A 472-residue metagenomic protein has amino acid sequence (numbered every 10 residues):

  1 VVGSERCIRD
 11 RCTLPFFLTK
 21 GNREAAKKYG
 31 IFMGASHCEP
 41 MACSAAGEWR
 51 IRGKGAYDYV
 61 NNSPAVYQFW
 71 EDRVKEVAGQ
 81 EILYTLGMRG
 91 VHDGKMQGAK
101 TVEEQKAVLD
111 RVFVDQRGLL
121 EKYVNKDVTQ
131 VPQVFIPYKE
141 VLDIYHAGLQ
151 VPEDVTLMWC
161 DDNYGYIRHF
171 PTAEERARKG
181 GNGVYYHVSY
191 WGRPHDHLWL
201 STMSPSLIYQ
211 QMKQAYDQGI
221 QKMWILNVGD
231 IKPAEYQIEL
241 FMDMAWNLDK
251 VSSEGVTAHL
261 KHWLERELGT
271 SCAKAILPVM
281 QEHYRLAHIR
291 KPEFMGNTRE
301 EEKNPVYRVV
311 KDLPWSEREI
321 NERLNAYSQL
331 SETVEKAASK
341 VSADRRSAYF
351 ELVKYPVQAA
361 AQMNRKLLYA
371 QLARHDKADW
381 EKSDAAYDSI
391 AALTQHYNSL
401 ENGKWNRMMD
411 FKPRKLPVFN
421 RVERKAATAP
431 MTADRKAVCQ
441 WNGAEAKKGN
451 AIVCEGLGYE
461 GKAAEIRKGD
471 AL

Functional and structural regions predicted by a protein language model:
V1-I8, E381, A385-G449: Short, small-residue-biased leader/transition segments that mark boundaries at the very start of proteins
S4, R9-S63, V134-Y138, G148-G165 (+3 more regions): Feature activates predominantly on carbohydrate-active enzymes
R9-P15, E48-Y67, R89-D110, G192-S206 (+3 more regions): The substrate-binding groove and active-site-proximal loops of carbohydrate-active enzymes, especially glycoside
F16, W159-G165, P171-R345: Structured mid-domain segments that build the active-site/substrate or prosthetic-cofactor binding neighborhood
K20-K28, Y57-K179, I320-Y349, M363: Gly/Pro-rich turn-and-neighbor structural signature
G87-V91, P132-D143, G229-E235, M280-R285 (+1 more regions): A glycine-rich phosphate-binding loop feature that marks nucleotide/adenosyl-phosphate handling sites
Y327, S331-P356, A360-H396, L400: Ordered core of a single globular domain
A433-L472: Feature for long, exposed domains in two main contexts
